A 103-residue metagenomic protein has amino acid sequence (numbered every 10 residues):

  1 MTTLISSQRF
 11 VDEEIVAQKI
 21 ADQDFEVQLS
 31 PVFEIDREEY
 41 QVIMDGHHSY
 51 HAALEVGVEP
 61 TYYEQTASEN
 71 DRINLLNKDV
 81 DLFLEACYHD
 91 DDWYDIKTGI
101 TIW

Functional and structural regions predicted by a protein language model:
M1-M44, H48-E59: Short alpha-helix boundary/capping and kink motifs at helix termini
E39-W103: Basic- and aromatic-enriched surface patches that contact anionic nucleotides/nucleic acids
